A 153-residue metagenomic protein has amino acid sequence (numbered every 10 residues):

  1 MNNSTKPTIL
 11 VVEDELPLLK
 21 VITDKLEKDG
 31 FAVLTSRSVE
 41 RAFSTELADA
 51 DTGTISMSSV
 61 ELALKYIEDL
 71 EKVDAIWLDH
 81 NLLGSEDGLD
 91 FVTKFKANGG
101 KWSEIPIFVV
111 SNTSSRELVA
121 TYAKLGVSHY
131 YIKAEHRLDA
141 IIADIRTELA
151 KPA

Functional and structural regions predicted by a protein language model:
E13: Conserved acidic carboxylate
K20-D24, K28: Charged docking surfaces used in two-component/phosphorelay signaling
L34-A75: Acidic, metal-coordinating helix/loop segments flanking the phosphotransfer/catalytic sites of two-component signaling
L62-K65, D87-S103: Short amphipathic alpha-helix used as the core "switch/output" element in two-component signaling
D79-N81: Active-site residues of response regulator receiver
N112-S114: Short, conserved "switch-loop" micro-motifs in signal-transduction and mechanochemical regulators
T121-H129: As written
